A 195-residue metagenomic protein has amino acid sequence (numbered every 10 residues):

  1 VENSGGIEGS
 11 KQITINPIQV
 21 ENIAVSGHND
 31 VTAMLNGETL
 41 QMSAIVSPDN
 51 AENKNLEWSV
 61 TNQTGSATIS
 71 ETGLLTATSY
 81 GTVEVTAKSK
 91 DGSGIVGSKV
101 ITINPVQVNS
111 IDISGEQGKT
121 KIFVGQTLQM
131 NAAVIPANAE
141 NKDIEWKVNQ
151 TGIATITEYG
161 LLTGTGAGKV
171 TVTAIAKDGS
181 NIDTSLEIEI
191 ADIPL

Functional and structural regions predicted by a protein language model:
V1-L195: Extracytoplasmic soluble-region selector
